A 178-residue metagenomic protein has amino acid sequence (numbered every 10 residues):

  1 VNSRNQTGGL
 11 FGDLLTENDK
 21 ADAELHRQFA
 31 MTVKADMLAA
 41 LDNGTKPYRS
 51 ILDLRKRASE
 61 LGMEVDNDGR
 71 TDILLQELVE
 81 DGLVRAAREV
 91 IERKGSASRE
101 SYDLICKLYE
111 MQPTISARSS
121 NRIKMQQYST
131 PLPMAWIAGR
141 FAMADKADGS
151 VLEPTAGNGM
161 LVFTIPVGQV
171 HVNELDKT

Functional and structural regions predicted by a protein language model:
V1-T178: Class I S-adenosyl-L-methionine-dependent methyltransferase catalytic core
